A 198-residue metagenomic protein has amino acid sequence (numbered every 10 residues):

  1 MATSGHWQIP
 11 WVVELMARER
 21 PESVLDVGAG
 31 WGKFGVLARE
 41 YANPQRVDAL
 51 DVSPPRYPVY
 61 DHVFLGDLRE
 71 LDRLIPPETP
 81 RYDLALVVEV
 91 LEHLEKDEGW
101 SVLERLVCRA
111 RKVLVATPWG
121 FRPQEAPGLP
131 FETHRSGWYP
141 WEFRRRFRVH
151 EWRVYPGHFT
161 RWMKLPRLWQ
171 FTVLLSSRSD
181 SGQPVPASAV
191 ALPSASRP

Functional and structural regions predicted by a protein language model:
M1-L84, D97-R109, L129-R146, E151-R197: Conserved N-terminal segment of class I S-adenosyl-L-methionine
V87: Active-site T/S-Asp motif of two-component receiver
V90-H93: Hydrophobic adenine-recognition pocket in adenosine-nucleotide-binding enzymes
A110-W119: Conserved beta-strand signature within the Rossmann-like core of class I S-adenosyl-L-methionine
P123-Q124: Intrinsic-disorder-linked linear interaction elements in eukaryotic regulatory proteins
